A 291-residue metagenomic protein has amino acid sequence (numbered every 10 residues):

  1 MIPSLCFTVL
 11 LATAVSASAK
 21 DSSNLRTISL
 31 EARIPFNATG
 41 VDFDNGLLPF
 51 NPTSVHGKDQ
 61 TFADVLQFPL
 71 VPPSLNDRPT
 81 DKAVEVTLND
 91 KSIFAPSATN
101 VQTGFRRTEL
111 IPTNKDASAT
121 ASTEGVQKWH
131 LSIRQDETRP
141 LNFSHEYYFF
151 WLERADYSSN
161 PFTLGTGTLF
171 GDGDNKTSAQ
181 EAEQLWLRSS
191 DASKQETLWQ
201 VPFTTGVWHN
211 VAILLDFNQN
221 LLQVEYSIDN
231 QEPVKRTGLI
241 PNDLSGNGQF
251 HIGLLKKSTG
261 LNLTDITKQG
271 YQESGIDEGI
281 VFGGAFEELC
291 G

Functional and structural regions predicted by a protein language model:
M1-S22: Fungal secretory targeting signals
A17-E183, S189-D191, W199, I240-G291: Low-complexity, Ser/Thr/Pro/Gly-rich disordered linker/stalk regions
K128-R134, N210-L214, E225: Residues within well-ordered beta-strands of beta-sheet-rich folds
L152-E153, R188-S190, L214, E225-S227: A generic structural motif
A182-L185, N220-L222: Repetitive beta-architecture junctions, highlighting loop-to-beta-strand starts across blade-like repeats
R188-N210: Short, aromatic/His-centered strand-loop micro-motif at the edge of beta-sheets
T204-L222, D229: Localized edge beta-strand/strand-to-loop motifs within extracellular or lumenal beta-rich domains
Q219-D243: Intrinsically disordered, low-complexity segments enriched in Gly and acidic/Ser/Thr residues that form flexible
